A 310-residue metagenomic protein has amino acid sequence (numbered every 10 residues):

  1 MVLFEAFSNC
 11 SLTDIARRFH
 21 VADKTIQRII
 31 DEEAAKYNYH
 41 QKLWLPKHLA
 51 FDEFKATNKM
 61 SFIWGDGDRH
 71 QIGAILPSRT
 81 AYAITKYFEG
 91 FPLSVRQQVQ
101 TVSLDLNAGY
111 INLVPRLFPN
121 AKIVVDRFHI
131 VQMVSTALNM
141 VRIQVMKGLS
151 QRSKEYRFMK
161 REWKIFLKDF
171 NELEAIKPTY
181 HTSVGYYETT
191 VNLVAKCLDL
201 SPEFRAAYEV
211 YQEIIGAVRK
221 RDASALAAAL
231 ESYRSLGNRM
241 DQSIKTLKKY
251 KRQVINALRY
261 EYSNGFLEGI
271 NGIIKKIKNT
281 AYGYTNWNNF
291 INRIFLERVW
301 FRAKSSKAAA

Functional and structural regions predicted by a protein language model:
M1-M60, Q97-V99, N112, V254-I255: Short, positively charged, Gly/Tyr-enriched micro-motifs that form contact patches at catalytic or ligand/partner
F7-S11, H20, D31, A35 (+5 more regions): Non-catalytic alpha-helical coupling and interface elements of nucleotide-dependent molecular machines and regulators
N58-M60, R69, S94-N120, F128-V131 (+1 more regions): Acidic/histidine-rich catalytic cores and adjacent linkers of DNA breakage/strand-transfer/modification proteins
G65-Q71: Gly-rich Lys/Arg/Thr-decorated short loops/hinges at beta-loop-alpha junctions or inter-strand turns that position
I72-V95, T101: Active-site beta-loop-alpha junctions of metal-dependent nucleic acid enzymes, especially the RNase H-like/DDE
P77-T80, D126-V131: Short, acidic/turn-prone active-site loops that include or flank metal/cofactor- and phosphate-binding residues
I130-Q151: Short alpha-helix plus adjacent loop in nuclease-associated cores
